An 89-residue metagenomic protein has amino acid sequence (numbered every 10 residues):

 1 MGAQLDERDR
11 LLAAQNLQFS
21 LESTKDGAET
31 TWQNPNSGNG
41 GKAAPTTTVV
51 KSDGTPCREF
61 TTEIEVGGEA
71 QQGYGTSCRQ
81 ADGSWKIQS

Functional and structural regions predicted by a protein language model:
M1-E22: Short, low-complexity, glycine-enriched hydrophobic/amphipathic alpha-helices that associate with lipid bilayers
N16-S20, T30-N36: Short, secretory-pathway propeptide segments and organelle targeting presequences
G27, T55-C57, Q72: Extracytoplasmic
T31-N34, F60-E65: Short beta-strand segments that buttress and anchor functional surface loops
W32, N36-P56: Surface-exposed, charged secondary-structure patches
G40, E69-Q72: Short, mixed charged/polar active-site loops that provide acid/base catalysis or chelate metal/phosphate cofactors
A43-T48, T61-I64, G73-C78: Hydrophobic/aromatic beta-strand elements that line small-molecule binding cavities or substrate pockets in beta-rich
D82-S89: Short beta-strand edge/turn micro-motifs at domain boundaries
